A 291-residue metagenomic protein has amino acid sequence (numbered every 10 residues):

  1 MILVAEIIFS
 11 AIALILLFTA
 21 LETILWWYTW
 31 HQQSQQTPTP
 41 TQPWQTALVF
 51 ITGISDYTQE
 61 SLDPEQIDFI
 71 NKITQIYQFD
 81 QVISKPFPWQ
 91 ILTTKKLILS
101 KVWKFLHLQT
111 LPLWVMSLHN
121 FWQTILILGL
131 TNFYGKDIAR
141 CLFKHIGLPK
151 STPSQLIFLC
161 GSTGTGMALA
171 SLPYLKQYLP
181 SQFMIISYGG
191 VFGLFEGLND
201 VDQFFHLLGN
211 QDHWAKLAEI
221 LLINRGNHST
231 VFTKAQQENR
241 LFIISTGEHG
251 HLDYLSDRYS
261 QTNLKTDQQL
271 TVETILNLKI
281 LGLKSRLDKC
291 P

Functional and structural regions predicted by a protein language model:
M1-Q42: N-terminal membrane-anchoring alpha-helices
F18-H31, Q45-T46, Q59-E60, I186-Q211 (+1 more regions): Non-catalytic, mobile gating and regulatory segments of ester bond hydrolases
W26, F50-T152, K265-Q269: Active-site catalytic motif of lipid deacylating hydrolases and related acyltransferases
P40-L48, T152-S154: A short, charged/proline- and glycine-enriched loop that marks the coil->beta-strand transition at the N-terminal
F50-T52, L159, L207: Short hydrophobic segments within beta-strands
P64-E65, S171, K216-L221: Short alpha-helix in the alpha/beta-hydrolase fold that links the catalytic acid
C141-F205, W214: Serine-dependent carboxylesterase/thioesterase catalytic core of lipase-like alpha/beta-hydrolase/SGNH enzymes
N199-P291: Lipolytic serine-hydrolase domain surface
